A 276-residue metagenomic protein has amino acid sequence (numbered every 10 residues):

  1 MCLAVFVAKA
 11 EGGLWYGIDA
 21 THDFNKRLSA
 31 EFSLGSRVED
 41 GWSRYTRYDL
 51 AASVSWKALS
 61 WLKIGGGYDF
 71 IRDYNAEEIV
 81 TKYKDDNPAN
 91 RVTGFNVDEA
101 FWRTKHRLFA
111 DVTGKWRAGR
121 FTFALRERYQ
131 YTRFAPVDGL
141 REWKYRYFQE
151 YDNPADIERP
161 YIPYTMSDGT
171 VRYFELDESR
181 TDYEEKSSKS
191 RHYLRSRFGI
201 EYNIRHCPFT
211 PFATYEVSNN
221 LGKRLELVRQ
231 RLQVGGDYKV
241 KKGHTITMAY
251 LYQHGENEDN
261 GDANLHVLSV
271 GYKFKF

Functional and structural regions predicted by a protein language model:
G12-L14, T46-Y48, T104-L108, S187-L194 (+2 more regions): Residues that define the transmembrane beta-barrel architecture of outer-membrane proteins
I18-H22, A52-W56, G66, A110-G114 (+4 more regions): Residues on the lipid-exposed face of transmembrane beta-strands in outer-membrane beta-barrel proteins
R27-F32, S60-G66, G119-F123, H206-T210 (+1 more regions): Repeated loop/turn-to-beta-strand initiation elements of outer-membrane beta-barrel proteins
L34-D40, Y68-Y74, T104, W116-A118 (+4 more regions): Transmembrane beta-strands of outer-membrane beta-barrel pores
S36-D40, G94-E99, T181-K186, S218-G222 (+1 more regions): Extracellular loop and loop/strand-boundary signature of outer-membrane beta-barrel proteins
W42-D49, E77-Y83, P136-E142, R224-Q230 (+1 more regions): Outer-membrane beta-barrel translocator domains and adjoining extracellular loop/strand segments of Gram-negative
S55, W61-Y193, T247, A263-N264: Outer-membrane pore/translocation modules
A213, L227-F276: Predominantly the C-terminal beta-signal and adjacent terminal strand-loop region of outer-membrane beta-barrel
